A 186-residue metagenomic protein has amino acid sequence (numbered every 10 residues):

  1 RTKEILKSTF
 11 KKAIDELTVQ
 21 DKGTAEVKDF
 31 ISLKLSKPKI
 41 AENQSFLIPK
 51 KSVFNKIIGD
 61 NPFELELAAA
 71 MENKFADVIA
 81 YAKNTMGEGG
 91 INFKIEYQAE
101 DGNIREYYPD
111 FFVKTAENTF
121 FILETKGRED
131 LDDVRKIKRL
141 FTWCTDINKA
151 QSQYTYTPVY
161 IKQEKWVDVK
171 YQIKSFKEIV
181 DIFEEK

Functional and structural regions predicted by a protein language model:
R1-Y108, K114-F121, T125-K186: Intrinsically disordered, low-complexity, repeat-rich regions that form long N- or C-terminal tails or large
